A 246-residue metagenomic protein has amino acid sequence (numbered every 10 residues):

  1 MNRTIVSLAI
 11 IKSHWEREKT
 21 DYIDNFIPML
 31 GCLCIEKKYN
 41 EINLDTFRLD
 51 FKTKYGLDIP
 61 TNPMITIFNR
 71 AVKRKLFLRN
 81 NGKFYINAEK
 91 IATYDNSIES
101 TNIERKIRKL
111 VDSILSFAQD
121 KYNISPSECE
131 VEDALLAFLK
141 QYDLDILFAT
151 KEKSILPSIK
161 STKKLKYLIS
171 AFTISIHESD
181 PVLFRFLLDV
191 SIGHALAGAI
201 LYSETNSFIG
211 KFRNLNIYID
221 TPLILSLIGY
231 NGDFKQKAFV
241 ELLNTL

Functional and structural regions predicted by a protein language model:
M1-L246: Noncatalytic, typically N-terminal accessory segments of nucleic acid-processing enzymes and closely related
